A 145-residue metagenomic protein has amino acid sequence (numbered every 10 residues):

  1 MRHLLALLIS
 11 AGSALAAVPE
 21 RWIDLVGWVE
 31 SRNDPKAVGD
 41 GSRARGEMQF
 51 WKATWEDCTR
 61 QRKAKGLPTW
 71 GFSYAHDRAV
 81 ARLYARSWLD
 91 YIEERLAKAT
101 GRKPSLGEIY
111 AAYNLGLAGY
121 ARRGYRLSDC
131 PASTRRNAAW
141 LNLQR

Functional and structural regions predicted by a protein language model:
M1-R2, T134: Short amphipathic alpha-helical segments that mediate assembly, nucleic-acid/protein binding, or membrane association
H3-G12: Sec-dependent N-terminal signal peptides
A16-A37, G41, Q49-R145: Non-catalytic cell-wall polysaccharide-engagement segments
R45: A conserved catalytic-core signature of glycosyltransferases
